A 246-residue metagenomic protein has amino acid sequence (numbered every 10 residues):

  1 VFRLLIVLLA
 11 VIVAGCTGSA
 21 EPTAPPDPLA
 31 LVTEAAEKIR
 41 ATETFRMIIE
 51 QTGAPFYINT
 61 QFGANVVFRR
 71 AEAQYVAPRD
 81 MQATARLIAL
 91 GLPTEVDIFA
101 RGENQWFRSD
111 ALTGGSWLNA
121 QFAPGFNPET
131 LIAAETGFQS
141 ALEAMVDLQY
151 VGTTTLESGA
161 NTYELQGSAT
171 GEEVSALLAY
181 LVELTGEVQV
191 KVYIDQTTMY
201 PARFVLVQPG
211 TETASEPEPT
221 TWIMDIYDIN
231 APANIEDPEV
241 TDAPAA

Functional and structural regions predicted by a protein language model:
V1-A14: Sec-dependent bacterial lipoprotein signal peptides
V11-I12, C16-D80, Q149-T155, A231-A246: N-terminal leader/targeting segments and the immediate start of mature chains
E34, G114, A123-N161, E187-Q189: Low-complexity, intrinsically disordered segments exposed to solvent
R40-R46, E72-A83, I98-Q105, A160 (+2 more regions): Short, solvent-exposed coil/turn segments at beta-strand boundaries
A54, A85-P93, L112-T113, F204-T213 (+1 more regions): Short, solvent-exposed aromatic-acidic interface loops
F68-E72, E95-D97, N119, Q189-K191 (+1 more regions): Well-ordered beta-strand positions in beta-sheet-rich domains
E72-G137: An acidic-aromatic
N161-V240: Gly/Pro-enriched, hydrophobic low-complexity segments that function as extracytoplasmic propeptides/linkers
